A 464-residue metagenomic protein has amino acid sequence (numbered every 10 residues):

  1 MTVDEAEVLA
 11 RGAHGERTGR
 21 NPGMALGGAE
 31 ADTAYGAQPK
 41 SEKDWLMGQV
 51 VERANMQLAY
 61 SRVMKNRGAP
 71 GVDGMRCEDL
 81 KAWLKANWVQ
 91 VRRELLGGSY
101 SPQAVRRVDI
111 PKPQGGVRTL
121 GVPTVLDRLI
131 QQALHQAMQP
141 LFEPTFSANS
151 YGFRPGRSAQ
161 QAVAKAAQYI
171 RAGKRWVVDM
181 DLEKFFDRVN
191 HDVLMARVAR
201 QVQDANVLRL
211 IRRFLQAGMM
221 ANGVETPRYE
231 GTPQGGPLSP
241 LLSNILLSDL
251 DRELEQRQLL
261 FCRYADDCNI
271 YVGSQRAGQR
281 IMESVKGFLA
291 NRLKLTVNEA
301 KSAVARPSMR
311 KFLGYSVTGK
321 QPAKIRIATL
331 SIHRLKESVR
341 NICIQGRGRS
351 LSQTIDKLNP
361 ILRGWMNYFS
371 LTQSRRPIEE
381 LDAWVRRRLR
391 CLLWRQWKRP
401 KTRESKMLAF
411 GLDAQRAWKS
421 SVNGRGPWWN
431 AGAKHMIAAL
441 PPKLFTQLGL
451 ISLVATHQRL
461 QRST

Functional and structural regions predicted by a protein language model:
M1-T464: Non-catalytic terminal/accessory segments
